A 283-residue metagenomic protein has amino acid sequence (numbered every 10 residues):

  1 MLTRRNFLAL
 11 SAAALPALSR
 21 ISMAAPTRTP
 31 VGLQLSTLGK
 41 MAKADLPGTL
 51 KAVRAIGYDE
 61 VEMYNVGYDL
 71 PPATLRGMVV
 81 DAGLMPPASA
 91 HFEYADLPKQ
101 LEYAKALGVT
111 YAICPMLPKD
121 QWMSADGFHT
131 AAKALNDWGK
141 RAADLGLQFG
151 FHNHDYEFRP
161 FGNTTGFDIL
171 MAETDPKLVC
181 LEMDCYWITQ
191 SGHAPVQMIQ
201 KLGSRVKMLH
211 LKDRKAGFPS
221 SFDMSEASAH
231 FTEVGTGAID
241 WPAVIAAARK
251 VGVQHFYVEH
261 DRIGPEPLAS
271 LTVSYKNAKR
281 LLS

Functional and structural regions predicted by a protein language model:
M1-L2: N-terminal secretory signal peptides
N6-A25: N-terminal export signals
A17-L18, E60, Y68, P87-C180 (+2 more regions): Active-site acidic/histidine proton-transfer and metal-coordination neighborhood in alpha/beta enzyme cores
S19-A44, A52: C-terminal segment of N-terminal export signals and the immediately downstream linker at the start of the mature
L33, V53, V61, V79 (+7 more regions): Conserved, mostly hydrophobic/aromatic
S36-L38, Y64-V66, H91-F92, L117-K119 (+4 more regions): Active-site beta-loop-alpha junctions enriched in small/polar residues
M41-A52, Y94-A104, G192-M198, W241: Short, acidic/polar
D144-A238, I245: Acidic/histidine-rich catalytic cores of soluble enzymes
